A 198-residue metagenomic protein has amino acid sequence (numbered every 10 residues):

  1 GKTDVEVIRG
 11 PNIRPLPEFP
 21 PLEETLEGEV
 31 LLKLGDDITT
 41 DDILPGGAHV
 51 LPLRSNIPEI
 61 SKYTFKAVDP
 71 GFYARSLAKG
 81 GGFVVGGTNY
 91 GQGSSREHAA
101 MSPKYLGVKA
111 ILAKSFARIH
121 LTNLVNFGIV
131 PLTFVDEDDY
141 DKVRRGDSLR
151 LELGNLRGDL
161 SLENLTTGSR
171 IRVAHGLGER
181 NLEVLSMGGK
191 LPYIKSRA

Functional and structural regions predicted by a protein language model:
G1-A198: Fe-S-dependent hydro-lyases/dehydratases of central metabolism
